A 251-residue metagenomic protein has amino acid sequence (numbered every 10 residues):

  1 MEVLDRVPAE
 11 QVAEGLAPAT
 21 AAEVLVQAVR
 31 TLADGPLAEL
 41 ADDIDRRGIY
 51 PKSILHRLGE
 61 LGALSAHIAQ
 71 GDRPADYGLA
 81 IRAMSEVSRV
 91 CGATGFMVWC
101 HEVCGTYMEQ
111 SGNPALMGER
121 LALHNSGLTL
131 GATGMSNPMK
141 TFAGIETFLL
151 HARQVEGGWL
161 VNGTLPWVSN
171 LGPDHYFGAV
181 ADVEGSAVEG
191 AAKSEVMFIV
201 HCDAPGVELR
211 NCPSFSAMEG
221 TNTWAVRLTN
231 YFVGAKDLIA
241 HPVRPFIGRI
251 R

Functional and structural regions predicted by a protein language model:
M1-A83: Alpha-helical interface subdomain recognition
A33, A83, V161-G163, F198 (+1 more regions): Buried hydrophobic positions in well-ordered alpha/beta secondary-structure cores of metabolic enzymes
I49-E60, L64-S169: Glycine-rich flavin
M139-G144, V168-L171, S186-E189, G206-L209 (+1 more regions): Short, well-ordered, mixed-charge alpha-helical segments that flank or form enzyme active sites
E156-L160, Y176, T223: A generic structural signal for beta-strand entry/edge sites
T164-A204: DPxDG-like acidic metal-binding loop motif
T164-P166, L209-F215: Glycine-rich, charged/polar anion/phosphate-binding loops that engage phosphate groups from diverse ligands
P213-R251: Glycine-rich beta->alpha junctions and the first turn(s) of the following alpha-helix
